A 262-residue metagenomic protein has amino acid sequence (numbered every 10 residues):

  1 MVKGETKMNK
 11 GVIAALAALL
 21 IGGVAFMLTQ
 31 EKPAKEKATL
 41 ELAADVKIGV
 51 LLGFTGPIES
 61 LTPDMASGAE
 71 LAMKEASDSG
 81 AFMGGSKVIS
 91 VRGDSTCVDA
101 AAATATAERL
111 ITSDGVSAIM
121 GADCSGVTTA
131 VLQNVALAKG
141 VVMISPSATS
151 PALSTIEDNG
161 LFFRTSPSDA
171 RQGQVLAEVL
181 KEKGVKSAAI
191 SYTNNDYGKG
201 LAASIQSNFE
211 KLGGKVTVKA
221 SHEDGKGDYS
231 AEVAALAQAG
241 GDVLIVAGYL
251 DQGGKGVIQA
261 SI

Functional and structural regions predicted by a protein language model:
M1-K47, D78: Short, low-complexity disordered leader/linker segments with a strong preference for bacterial N-terminal type II
G11, E36-T62, E108-I111, Y229-G241: Glycine/serine-rich loop-strand microenvironments at binding/catalytic pocket rims
K37, E41, V46, S67-S90 (+1 more regions): Signal peptide-proximal N-terminal region of secreted/periplasmic/extracellular or secretory-lumen proteins
L40-L42, G49-E70, G93-A100, D123 (+1 more regions): Extracytoplasmic "Venus flytrap"
A44-K47, G84-I89, S113-A118, A138-M143 (+4 more regions): Loop/turn elements at helix/coil->beta-strand transitions in domains of secreted/extracellular proteins
S60-M65, G80-L153, T165, H222-Y229 (+1 more regions): Beta-alpha junction/loop-to-helix N-cap segments that form part of ligand/metal-binding clefts
G68, A72, S79, A130-A138 (+2 more regions): Alpha-helical structural signal in soluble globular domains
P151-S154, G160-S261: Extracellular/periplasmic Venus flytrap/periplasmic-binding protein
